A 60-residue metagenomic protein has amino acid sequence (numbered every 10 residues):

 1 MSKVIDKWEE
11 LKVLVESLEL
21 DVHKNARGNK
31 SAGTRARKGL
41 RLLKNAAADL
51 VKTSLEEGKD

Functional and structural regions predicted by a protein language model:
M1-D21: N-terminal acidic leader/helix
L14, A32, S54-L55, K59: A charge-rich, low-complexity, intrinsically flexible signal that marks solvent-exposed coils, linkers, repeats
V15, E19-V22, K44-A47, V51-S54: A structural signal for well-ordered alpha-helices, especially hydrophobic packing surfaces of coiled-coils
A26-T34: Short, surface-exposed loop/turn segments at secondary-structure junctions
G28, K38-G39, A46: Residues at the start of alpha-helices and the adjacent loop-to-helix junctions
G33-R41: Short, charged, amphipathic alpha-helical segments
